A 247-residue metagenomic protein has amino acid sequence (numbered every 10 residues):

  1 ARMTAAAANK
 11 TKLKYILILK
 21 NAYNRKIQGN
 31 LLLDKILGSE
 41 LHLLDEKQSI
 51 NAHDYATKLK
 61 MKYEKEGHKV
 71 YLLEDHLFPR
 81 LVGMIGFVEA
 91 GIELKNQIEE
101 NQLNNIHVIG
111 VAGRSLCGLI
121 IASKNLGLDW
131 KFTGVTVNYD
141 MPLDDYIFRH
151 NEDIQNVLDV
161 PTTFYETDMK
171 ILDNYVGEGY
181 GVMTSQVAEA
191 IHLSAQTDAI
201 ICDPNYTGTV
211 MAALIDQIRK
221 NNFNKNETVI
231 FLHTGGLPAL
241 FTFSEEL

Functional and structural regions predicted by a protein language model:
R2-E46, P142-D153: Active-site-proximal loop->helix
R2-K14, I120-G127, A213-N222: Alpha-helix C-terminal capping segments
T4, A56, L119, I191: Aromatic/hydrophobic pocket-lining residues that form π-stacking "cages" and hydrophobic walls in ligand
Y15, L41, V70-Y71, F132 (+1 more regions): Hydrophobic beta-strand scaffold residues
I18-L19, L44, L72-H76, I109-G110 (+2 more regions): Short beta-strand segments
N21-E99, T167-T184, E189-A190: Small/polar-residue-rich loop-to-helix segments that shape phosphate-bearing ligand pockets
L81-K170, L232-L247: Glycine-rich phosphate/pyrophosphate-binding loop at beta-loop-alpha junctions
E166-K225: Active-site-adjacent helical/loop segments in soluble small-molecule enzymes
